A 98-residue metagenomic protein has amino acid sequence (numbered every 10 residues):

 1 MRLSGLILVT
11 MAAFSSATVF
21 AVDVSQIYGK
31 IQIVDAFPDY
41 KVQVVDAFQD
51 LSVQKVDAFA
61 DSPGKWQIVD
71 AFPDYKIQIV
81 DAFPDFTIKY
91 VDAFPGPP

Functional and structural regions predicted by a protein language model:
M1-G5: Positively charged n-region of N-terminal signal peptides that target proteins for export
I7-V9, V19: Cleavable N-terminal signal peptides
A21-P98: Repetitive, compositionally biased segments used for assembly/scaffolding
